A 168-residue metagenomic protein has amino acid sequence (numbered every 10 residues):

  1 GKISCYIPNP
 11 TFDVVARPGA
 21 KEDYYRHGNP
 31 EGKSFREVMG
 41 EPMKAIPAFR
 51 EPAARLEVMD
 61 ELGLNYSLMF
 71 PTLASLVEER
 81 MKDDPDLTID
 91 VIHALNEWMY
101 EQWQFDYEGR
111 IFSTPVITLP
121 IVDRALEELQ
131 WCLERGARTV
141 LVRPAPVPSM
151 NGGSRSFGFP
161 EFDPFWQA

Functional and structural regions predicted by a protein language model:
G1-A168: Helix-coil boundary/capping segments in enzymes
